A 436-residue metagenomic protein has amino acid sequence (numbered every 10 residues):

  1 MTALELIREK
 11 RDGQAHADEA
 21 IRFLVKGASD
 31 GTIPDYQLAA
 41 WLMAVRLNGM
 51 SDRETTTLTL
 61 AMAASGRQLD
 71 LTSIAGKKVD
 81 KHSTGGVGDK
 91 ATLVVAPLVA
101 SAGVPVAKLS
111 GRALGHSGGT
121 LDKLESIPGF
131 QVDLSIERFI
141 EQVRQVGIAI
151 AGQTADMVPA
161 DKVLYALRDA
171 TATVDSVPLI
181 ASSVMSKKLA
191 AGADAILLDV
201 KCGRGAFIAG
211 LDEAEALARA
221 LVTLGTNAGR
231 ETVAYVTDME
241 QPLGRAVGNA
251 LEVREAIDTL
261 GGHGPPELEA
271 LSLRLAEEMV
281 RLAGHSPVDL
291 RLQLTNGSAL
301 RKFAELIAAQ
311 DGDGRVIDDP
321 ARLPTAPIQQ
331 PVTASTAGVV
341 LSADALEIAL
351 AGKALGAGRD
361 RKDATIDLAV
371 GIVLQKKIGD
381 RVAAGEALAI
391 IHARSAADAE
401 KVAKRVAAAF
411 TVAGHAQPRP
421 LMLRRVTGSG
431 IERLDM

Functional and structural regions predicted by a protein language model:
M1-G88, E305-A309, M422, S429 (+1 more regions): Acidic, glycine/proline-rich low-complexity segments that act as flexible tails and inter-domain linkers
E5, K10, A17-D18, A28 (+6 more regions): Well-ordered secondary-structure scaffolds
L47, L93-A107, K187-G192, N227-A228 (+1 more regions): Alpha-helix C-terminal capping segments
K77-A100, V104-H116: Glycine/serine-rich anion-binding loops at beta->alpha junctions that coordinate negatively charged ligand groups
T92, S110, S117-D122, T154 (+5 more regions): Short acidic, glycine/serine/threonine-rich loops at helix termini
L109, V143, A151-T154, V184 (+2 more regions): Short beta-strand segments
K123-A149, R219-G225, G229: A glycine-rich helix N-cap at a beta->alpha junction
R144-A191: Phosphate/diphosphate-binding glycine-rich loops and adjacent basic-rich segments that engage nucleotide
